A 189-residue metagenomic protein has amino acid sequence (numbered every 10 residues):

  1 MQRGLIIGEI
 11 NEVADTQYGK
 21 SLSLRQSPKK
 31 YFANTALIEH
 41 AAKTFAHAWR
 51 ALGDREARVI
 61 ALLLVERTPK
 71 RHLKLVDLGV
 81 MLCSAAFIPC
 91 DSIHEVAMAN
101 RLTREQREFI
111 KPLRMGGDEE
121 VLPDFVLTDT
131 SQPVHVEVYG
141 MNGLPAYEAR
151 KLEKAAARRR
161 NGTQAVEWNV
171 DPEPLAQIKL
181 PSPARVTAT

Functional and structural regions predicted by a protein language model:
M1-T189: Nucleic-acid endo/exonuclease domains
